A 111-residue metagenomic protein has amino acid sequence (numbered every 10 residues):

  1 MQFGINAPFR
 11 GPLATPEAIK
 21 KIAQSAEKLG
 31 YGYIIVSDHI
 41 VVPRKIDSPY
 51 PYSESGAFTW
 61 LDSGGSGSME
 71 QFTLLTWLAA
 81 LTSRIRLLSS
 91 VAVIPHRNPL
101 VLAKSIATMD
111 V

Functional and structural regions predicted by a protein language model:
M1-L81: N-terminal beta1-alpha1-beta2 module of alpha/beta enzyme domains
F9-R10, V91-P99: Acidic, glycine-rich active-site loops and adjacent beta-strand->loop/helix elements that engage anionic groups
T15-K21, P95-V111: Glycine-rich anion/phosphate-binding loops
L61-G64, L88, P95: Residues at structural and domain junctions
A80-S83, V111: Solvent-exposed polar/charged
T82-S90: Conserved catalytic cysteine-centered active-site region of acyl-thioester-dependent Claisen-condensing enzymes
